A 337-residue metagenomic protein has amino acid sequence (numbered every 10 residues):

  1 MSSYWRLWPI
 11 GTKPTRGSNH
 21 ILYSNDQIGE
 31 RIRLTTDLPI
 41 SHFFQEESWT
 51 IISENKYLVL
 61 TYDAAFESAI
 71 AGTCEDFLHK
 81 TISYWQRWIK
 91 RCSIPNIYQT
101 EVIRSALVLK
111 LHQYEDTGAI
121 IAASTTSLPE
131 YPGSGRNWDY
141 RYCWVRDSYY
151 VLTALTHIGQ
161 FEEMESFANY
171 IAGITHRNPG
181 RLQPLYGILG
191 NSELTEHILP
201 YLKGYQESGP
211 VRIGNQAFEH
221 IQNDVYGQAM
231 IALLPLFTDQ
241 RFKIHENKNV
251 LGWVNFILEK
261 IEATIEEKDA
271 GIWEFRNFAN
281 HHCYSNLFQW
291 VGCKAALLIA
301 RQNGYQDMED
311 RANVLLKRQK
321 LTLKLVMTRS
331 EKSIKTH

Functional and structural regions predicted by a protein language model:
M1-H337: Acidic, mature catalytic/reactive cores of soluble proteins
